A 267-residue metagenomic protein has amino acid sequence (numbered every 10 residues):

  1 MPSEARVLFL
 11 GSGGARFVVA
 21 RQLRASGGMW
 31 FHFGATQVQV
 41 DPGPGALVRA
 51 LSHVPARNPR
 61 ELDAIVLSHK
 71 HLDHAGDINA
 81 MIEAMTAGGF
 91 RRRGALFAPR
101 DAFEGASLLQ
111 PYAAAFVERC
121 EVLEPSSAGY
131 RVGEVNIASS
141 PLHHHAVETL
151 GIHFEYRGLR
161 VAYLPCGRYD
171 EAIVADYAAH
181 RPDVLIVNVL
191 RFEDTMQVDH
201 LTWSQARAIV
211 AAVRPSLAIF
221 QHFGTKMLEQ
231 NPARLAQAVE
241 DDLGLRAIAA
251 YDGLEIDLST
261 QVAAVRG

Functional and structural regions predicted by a protein language model:
P2-V54, T149-C166, V184: Conserved beta-strand hairpin/beta-sheet module of binuclear metal-dependent hydrolase folds, prominently
Q39-G43, L62-D73, P99, A162-G167 (+3 more regions): Active-site neighborhood of phospho(di)ester-bond hydrolases with catalytic His/Asp-centered motifs
P44-G45, A102, L142-A146, C166-D170: Short beta->alpha connector loops
G45-A95, R181-V184: Active-site metal-binding motif and surrounding structural segment of the metallo-beta-lactamase
G76-M85, L108-L109, L228-Q237: Metal-dependent catalytic neighborhoods of phosphoester/phosphodiester hydrolases
R91-T149, Y156-R157, S259: Metallo-beta-lactamase
Y169-E255, T260: Cap/insert and terminal regions of metallo-dependent hydrolase folds
